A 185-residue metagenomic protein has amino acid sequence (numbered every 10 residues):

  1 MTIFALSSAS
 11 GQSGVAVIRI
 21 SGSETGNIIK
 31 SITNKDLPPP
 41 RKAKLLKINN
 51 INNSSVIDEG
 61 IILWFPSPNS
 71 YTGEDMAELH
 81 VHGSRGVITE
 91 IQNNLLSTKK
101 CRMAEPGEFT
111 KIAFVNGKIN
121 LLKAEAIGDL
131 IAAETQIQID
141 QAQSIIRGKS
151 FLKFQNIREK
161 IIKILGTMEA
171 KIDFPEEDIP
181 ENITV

Functional and structural regions predicted by a protein language model:
M1-D140, S144, G148: A glycine-rich (often HGG/GG-containing) alpha/beta subdomain
M1-L6, S10, N49, I139-V185: C-terminal-of-GTPase-core extension/linker across diverse P-loop GTPases
